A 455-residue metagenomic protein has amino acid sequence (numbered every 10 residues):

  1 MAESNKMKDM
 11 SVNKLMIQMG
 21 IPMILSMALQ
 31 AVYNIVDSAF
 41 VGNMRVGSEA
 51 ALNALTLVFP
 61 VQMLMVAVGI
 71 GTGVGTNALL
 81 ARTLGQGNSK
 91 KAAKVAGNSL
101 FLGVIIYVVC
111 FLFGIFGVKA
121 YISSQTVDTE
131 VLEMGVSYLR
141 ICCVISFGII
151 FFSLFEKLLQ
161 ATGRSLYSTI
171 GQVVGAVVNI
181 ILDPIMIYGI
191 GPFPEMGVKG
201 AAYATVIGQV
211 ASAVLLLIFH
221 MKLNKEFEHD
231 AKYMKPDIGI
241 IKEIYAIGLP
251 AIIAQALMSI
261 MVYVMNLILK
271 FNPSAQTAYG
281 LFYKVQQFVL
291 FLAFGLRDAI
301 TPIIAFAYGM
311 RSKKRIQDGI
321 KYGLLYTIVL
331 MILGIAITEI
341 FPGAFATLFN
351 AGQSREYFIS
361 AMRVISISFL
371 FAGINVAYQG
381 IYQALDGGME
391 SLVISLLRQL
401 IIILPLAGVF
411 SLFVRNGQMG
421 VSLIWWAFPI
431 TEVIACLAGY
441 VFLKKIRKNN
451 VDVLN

Functional and structural regions predicted by a protein language model:
M1-G20, L80-F147, F193-L249, I304-S368 (+1 more regions): Short alpha-helical transmembrane segments in multi-pass integral membrane proteins
M7-A39, N43-G47, P60-G75, L79 (+6 more regions): N-terminal transmembrane alpha-helices
Q18-D37, I141, G175, G208-S212 (+4 more regions): Transmembrane helical elements of multi-pass membrane transporters/channels
M23, M27, A39, A78 (+16 more regions): Transmembrane alpha-helix boundary and packing residues in multipass membrane permease domains and related
A28, V32-N53, I122-T129, I187-M196 (+5 more regions): Helix-terminus/linker motif at the lipid-water interface of multi-pass membrane proteins
E49-P60, G135, L139, P273-F288 (+2 more regions): Small-residue hotspots at the loop-to-helix junctions and early N-terminal turns of transmembrane alpha-helices
L52-L112, I149-S168, A278-P342, A372-D386 (+1 more regions): Small-residue-rich hydrophobic transmembrane alpha-helices
G73, C142-Q160, S168-A176, A201-L216 (+4 more regions): Short runs within selected transmembrane alpha-helices of multi-pass transporters and secretion channels
